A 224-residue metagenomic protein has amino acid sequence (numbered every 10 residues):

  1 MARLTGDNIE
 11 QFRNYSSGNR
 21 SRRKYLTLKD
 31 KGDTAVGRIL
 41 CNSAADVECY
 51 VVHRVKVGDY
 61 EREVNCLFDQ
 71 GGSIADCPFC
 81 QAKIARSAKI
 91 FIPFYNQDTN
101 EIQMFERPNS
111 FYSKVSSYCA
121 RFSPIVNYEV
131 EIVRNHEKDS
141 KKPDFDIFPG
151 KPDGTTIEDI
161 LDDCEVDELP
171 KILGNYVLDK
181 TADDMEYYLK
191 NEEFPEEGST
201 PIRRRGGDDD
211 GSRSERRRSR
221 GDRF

Functional and structural regions predicted by a protein language model:
M1-A120, E168-R203, R223-F224: OB-fold ssDNA-binding interfaces and closely related basic DNA-contact patches used across DNA replication/repair
R86-A88, P124-V126, D139-K141: A short, structural micro-pattern
F91, E129, D144: Beta-strand-rich binding-surface signature of beta-sandwich/beta-barrel folds used to engage anionic ligands
S113-V133: Short nucleic-acid-contacting surface segments enriched for D/E, G, S/T with interspersed K/R
R134-V166: OB-fold/S1-family single-stranded nucleic acid-binding modules
D208-F224: Long, low-complexity, intrinsically disordered segments
